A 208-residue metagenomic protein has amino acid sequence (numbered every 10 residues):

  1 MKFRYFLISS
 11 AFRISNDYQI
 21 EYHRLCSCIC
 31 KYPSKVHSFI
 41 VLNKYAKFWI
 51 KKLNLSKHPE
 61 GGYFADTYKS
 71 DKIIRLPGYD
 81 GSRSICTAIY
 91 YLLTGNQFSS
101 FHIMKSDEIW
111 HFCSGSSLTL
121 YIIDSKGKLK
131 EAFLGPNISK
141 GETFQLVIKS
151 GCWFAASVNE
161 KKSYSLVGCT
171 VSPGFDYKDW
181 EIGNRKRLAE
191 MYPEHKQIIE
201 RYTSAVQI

Functional and structural regions predicted by a protein language model:
F6-L7, Q19, H23: Short hydrophobic targeting helices and cationic amphipathic motifs that mediate membrane/organellar targeting
C26-C30: Cysteine-centered motifs
I40-L146, A155-A156, K161-S163, P173 (+1 more regions): Non-catalytic, conserved peripheral segments adjacent to functional cores
K149-G151: Extracellular beta-helix/beta-solenoid repeat scaffolds
S165-Y177: Hydrophobic transmembrane alpha-helices
